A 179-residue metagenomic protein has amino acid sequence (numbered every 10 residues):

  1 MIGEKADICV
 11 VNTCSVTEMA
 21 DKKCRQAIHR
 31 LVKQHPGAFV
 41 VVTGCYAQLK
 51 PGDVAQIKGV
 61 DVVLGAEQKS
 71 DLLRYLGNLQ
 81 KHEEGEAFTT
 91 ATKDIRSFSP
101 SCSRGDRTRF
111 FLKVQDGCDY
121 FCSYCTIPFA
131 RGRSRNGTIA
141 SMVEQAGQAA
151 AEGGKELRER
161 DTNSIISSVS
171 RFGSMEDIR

Functional and structural regions predicted by a protein language model:
M1-R160: Proteins enriched for Cys/Gly/acidic motifs involved in redox and nucleic-acid/cofactor modification
H82, R171-G173: Glycine-centered secondary-structure boundary/capping sites
T162-R171: Conserved radical SAM core fold
S174-R179: Alpha-helix-loop-beta-strand connector modules within alpha/beta enzyme cores
